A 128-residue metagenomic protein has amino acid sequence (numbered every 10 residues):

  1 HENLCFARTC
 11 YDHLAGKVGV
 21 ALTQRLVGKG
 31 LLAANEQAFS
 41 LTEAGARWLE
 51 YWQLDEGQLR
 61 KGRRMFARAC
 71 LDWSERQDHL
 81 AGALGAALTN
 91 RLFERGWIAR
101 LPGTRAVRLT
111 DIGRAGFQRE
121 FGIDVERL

Functional and structural regions predicted by a protein language model:
H1-L128: Long, charged, low-complexity, helical-prone intrinsically disordered regions
